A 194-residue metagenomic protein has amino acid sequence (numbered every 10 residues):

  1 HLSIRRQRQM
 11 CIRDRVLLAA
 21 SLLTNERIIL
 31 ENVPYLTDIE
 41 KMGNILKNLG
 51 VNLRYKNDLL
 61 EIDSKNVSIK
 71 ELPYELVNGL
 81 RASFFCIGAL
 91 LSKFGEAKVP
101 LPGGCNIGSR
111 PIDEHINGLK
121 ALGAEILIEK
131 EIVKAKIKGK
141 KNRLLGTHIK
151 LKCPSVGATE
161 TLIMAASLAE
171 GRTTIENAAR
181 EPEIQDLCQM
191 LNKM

Functional and structural regions predicted by a protein language model:
H1-R8, I12: Single conserved hydrophobic/aromatic residue that forms the stacking wall/gate of nucleotide- or nucleobase-binding
R5-R6, G43, K47-L76, A124-K152 (+3 more regions): Self-splicing inteins and homing endonuclease
Q9, A20-L22, L53: Short secondary-structure boundary/capping segments within folded domains
R13-R27, I45-L46, G79-P100, E114-L127 (+3 more regions): Proline/glycine-anchored alpha-helix kink/cap motifs
I29-P102: Glycine-rich, N-terminal phosphate-binding loop and its surrounding beta-alpha-beta segment
V33, P73-Y74, K98-R110, G146-C153 (+1 more regions): Flexible, glycine/proline-enriched loop segments at strand-loop-helix junctions that form or flank small-ligand binding
R180-M190: Aromatic- and glycine-enriched pocket-lining scaffold segments that form the walls of small-molecule binding clefts
